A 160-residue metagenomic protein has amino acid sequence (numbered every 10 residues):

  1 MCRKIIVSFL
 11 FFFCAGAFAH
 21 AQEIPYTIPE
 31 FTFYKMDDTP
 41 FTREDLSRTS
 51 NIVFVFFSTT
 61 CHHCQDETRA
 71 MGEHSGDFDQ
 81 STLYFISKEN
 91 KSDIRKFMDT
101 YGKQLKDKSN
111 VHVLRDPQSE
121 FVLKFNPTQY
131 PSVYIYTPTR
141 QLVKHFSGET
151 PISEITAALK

Functional and structural regions predicted by a protein language model:
M1-Y26: Bacterial Sec-dependent N-terminal signal peptides
A19-E44: N-terminal "domain-start" segment that seeds a small globular fold
T27, S50, T128-Y130: Short, small/polar residue-rich loop motifs at catalytic or cofactor-binding pockets
R43-Q65: Short active-site neighborhood of thiol/selenol oxidoreductases, capturing the structured segment around
Q65-K103: Structural microenvironment flanking redox-active thiols in thiol-disulfide oxidoreductases
Y101-Y130: Short, internal strand/loop/helix patches that form the active-site neighborhood or redox-interaction surface
Q129, I135-K160: Thiol-/selenol-based redox modules, centered on thioredoxin-like and closely related oxidoreductase domains
